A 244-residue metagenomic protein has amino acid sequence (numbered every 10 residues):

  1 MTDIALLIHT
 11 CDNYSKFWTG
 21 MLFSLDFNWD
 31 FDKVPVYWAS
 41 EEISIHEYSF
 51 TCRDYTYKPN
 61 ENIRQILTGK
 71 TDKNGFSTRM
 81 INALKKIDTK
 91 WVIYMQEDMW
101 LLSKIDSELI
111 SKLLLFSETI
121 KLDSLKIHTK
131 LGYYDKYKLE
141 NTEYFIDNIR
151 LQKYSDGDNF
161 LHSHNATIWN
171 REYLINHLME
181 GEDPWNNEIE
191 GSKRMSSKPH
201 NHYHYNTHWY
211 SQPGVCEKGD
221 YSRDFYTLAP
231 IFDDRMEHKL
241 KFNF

Functional and structural regions predicted by a protein language model:
M1-D72, N82-W91: N-terminal anchoring/stem segment of glycosyltransferases
C11-Y14, F23, E41-I45, T71-K73 (+5 more regions): Short, solvent-exposed loop/turn segments at secondary-structure junctions
S15-W18, S44-Y48, W100-K104, L109 (+4 more regions): Short catalytic/ligand-binding loop motif for oxyanion handling, primarily in non-cytosolic enzymes, centered on
Y37-W38, V92-Y94, D123-H128, I168 (+1 more regions): A structural signal for short, well-ordered beta-strand segments and their strand-loop junctions that often border
K90-L102: Short beta-strand-to-loop acidic/aromatic patch adjacent to the donor-nucleotide binding site
S103-Y133: Conserved donor-nucleotide/metal-binding helix-loop-beta segment in metal-dependent transferases, i.e., the alpha-helix
E140-N159: Short, flexible, basic/aromatic active-site loop/helix in glycosyltransferases
D156-I231: Catalytic core and acceptor-binding pocket of nucleotide-sugar-dependent glycosyltransferases
